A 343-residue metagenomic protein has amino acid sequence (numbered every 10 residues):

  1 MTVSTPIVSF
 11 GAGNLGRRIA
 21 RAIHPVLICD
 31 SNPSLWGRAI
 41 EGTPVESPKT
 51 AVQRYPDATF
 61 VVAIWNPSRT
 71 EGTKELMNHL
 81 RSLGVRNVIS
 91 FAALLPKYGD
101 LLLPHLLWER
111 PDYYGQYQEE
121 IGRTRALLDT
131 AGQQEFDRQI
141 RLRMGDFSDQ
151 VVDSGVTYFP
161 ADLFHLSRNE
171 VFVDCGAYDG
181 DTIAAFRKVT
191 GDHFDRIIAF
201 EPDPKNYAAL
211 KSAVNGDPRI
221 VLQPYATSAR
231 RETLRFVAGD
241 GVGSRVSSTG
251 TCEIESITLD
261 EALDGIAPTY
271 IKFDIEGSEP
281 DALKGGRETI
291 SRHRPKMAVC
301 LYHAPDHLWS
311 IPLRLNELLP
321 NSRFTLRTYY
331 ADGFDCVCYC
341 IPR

Functional and structural regions predicted by a protein language model:
M1-A20, S31-R343: Phosphate/nucleotide-binding beta-alpha loop and adjacent structural elements of enzyme active sites
H24: Adenosine ribonucleotide-centric catalytic and binding domains
